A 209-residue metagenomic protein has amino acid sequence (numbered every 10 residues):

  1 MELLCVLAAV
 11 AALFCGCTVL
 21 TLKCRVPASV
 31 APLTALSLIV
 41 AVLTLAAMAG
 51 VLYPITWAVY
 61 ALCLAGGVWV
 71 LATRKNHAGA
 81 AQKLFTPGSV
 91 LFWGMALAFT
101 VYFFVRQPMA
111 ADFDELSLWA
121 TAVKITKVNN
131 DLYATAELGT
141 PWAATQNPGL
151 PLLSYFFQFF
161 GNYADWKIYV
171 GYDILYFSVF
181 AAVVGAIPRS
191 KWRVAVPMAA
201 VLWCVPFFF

Functional and structural regions predicted by a protein language model:
M1-A81: Membrane-embedded, hydrophobic transmembrane alpha-helices
A8, L38-A46, L62-A65, G94-T100 (+3 more regions): Lipid-exposed faces of alpha-helical membrane segments in multi-pass integral membrane proteins
A47-P54, R106-A111, F209: Membrane-interface helix caps and helix-loop-helix hairpins in membrane proteins
L52-W57, A78-F92, K191-A195: Membrane-interfacial entry segments at the cytosolic side of transmembrane helices
A72-G79, A98-M109: Short charge-dense sequence patches
F85-V105: Internal/C-terminal transmembrane anchor helices
V101-F207: Active-site lumenal/periplasmic loops and adjacent helix-entry segments of GT-C-fold, multi-pass membrane
